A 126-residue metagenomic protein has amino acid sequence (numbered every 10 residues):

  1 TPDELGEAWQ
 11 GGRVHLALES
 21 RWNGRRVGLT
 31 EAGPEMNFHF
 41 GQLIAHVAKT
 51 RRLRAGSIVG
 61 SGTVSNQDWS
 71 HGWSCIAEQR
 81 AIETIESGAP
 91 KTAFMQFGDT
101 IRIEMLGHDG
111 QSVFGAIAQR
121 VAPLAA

Functional and structural regions predicted by a protein language model:
T1-A126: Catalytic-pocket segment enriched in acidic/His residues
